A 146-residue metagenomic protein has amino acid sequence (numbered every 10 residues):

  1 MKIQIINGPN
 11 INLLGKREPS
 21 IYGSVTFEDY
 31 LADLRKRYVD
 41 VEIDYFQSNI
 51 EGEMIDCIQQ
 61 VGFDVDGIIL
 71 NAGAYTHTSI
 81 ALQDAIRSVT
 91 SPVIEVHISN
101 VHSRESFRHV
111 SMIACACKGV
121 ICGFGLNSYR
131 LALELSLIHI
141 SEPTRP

Functional and structural regions predicted by a protein language model:
M1-I3: Extreme N-terminal starter segment of soluble prokaryotic enzymes
P9-I11, G73-T76, S99-V101: Short glycine-rich anion-binding loops that position phosphate/pyrophosphate groups of nucleotides and phosphorylated
L14-E28: Glycine- and acidic-residue-enriched helix-capping/strand-helix junction motifs
D44-G52: Short beta->alpha junction loops
E53-C57: Short acidic active-site motifs
V61-I68: Short acidic/histidine-rich motifs immediately flanking catalytic phosphotransfer sites in two-component signaling
I80-L135: Flexible, gly/pro- and Lys/Arg-enriched active-site loops
L135-P146: Residue-level detector of conserved catalytic or cofactor/ligand-binding positions in enzyme active sites
